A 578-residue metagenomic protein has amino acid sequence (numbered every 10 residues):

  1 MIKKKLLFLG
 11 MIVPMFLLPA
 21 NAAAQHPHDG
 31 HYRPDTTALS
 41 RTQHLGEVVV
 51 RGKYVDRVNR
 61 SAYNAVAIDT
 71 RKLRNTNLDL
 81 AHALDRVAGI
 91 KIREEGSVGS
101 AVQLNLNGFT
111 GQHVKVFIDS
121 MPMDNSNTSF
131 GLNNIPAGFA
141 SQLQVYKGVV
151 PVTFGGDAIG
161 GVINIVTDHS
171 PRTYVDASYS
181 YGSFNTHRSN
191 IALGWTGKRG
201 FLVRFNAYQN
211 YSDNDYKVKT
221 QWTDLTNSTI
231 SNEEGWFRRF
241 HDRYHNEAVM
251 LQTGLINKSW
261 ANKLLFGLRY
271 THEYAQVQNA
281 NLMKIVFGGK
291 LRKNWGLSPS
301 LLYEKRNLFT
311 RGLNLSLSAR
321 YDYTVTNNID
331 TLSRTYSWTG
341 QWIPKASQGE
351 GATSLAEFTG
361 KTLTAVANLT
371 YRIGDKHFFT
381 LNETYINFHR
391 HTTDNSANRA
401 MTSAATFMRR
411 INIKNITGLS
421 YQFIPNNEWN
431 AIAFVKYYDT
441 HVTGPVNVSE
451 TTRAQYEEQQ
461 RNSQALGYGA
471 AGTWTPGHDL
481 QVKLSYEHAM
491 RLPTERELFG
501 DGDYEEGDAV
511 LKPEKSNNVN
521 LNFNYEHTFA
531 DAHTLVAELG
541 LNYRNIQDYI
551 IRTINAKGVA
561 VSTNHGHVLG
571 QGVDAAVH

Functional and structural regions predicted by a protein language model:
H26-K72, A81, G540: Short, acidic, small-residue-rich periplasmic hinge/interaction motif at the N-terminus of Gram-negative outer-membrane
E47, L80-A83, S100-N105, F130-N133 (+3 more regions): N-terminal periplasmic accessory domains that precede and gate Gram-negative outer-membrane beta-barrel machines
A81-P122: Extracytoplasmic beta-strand/coil segments of soluble accessory domains associated with Gram-negative outer-membrane
H113, M121-K147: Short acidic/polar hinge/loop motifs at secondary-structure boundaries that mediate gating or recognition
S180, K198-M283: Periplasmic-side early beta-strands and strand-to-turn transitions of outer-membrane beta-barrels
A192, Y216-D224, Q276-I285, N327-Y336 (+4 more regions): Outer-membrane beta-barrel translocator domains and adjoining extracellular loop/strand segments of Gram-negative
Q252-E273, R292-T452, E457-E458, N462-Q481 (+5 more regions): Face-selective signature of the C-terminal outer-membrane beta-barrel domain
K414-G418, L511-K512, N518, E526-H578: Outer membrane beta-barrel strand-and-loop segments of large Gram-negative receptors, especially TonB-dependent
